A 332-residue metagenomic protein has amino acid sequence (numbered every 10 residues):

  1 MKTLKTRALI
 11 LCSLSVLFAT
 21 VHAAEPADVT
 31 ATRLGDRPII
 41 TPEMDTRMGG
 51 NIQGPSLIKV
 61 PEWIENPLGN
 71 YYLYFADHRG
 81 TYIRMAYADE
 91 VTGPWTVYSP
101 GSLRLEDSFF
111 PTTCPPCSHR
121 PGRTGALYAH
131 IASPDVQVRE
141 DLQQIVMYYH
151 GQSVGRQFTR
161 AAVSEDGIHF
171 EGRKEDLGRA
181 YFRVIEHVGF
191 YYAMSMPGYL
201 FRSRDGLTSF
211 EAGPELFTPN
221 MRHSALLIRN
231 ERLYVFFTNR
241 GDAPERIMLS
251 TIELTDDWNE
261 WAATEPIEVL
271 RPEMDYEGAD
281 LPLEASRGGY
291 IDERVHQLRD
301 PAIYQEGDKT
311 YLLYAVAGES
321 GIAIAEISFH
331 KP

Functional and structural regions predicted by a protein language model:
M1-I10: Bacterial N-terminal signal peptides that target proteins for export
I10-A19: Bacterial N-terminal signal peptides
A23-R294, Q305-P332: Beta-rich carbohydrate-recognition and catalytic domains
D300-I303: Short, surface-exposed beta-strand/loop micro-motifs that present aromatic residues
